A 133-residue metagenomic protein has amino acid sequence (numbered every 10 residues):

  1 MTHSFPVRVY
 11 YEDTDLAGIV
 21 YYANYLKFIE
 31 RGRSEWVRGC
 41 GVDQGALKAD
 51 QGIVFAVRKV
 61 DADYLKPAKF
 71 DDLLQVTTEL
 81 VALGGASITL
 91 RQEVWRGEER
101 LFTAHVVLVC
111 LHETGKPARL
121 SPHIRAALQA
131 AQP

Functional and structural regions predicted by a protein language model:
M1-R58, E113-P133: Hot-dog-fold acyl-thioester-processing enzymes
H3-F5, R38, Y64-F70, V81-P133: HotDog/MaoC-like acyl-thioester-processing domains
A49-R58, A62-L73, E79: Helix-adjacent hinge/juxtasegments
